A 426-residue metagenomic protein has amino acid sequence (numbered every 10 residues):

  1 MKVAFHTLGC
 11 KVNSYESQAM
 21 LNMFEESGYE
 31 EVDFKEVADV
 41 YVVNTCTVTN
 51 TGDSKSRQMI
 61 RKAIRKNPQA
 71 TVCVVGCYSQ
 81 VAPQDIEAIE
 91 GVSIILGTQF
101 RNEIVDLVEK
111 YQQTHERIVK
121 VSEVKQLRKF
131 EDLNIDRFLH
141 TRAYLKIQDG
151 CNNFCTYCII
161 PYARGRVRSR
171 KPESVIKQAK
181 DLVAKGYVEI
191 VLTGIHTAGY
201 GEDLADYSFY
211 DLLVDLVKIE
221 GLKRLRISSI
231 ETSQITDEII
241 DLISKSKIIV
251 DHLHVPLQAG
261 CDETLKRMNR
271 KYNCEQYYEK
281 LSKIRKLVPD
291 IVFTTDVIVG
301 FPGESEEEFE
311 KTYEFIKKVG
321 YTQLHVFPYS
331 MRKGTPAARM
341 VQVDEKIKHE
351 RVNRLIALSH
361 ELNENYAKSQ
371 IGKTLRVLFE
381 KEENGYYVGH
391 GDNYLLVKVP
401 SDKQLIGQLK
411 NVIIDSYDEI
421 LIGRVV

Functional and structural regions predicted by a protein language model:
M1-G199, V214, L253, E275-K286 (+5 more regions): Proteins enriched for Cys/Gly/acidic motifs involved in redox and nucleic-acid/cofactor modification
E16-S17, G52-S56, A205-F209, E238-I239 (+1 more regions): Residues at alpha-helix caps and immediate loop-helix transition turns in enzyme cores, especially N- and C-cap
V72-C73, V81-A82, I86, A184-E306: Conserved SAM/AdoMet-binding glycine-rich loop
F138-T141, C151-N153, I249, A259 (+5 more regions): Short flexible coil/turn linkers enriched for glycine and charged/polar residues that connect secondary-structure
C155, V175, L192, I227 (+7 more regions): Conserved, mostly hydrophobic/aromatic
V297, F309-T312, K318: A glycine- and small/hydrophobic-rich beta-loop-beta segment that serves as a flexible "lid/hinge" or phosphate-binding
E304, G320-Y321: Contiguous mid-protein beta-loop-alpha structural module that forms a pocket-lining wall or clamp of enzyme active
R339-V426: Terminal RNA-binding accessory module
